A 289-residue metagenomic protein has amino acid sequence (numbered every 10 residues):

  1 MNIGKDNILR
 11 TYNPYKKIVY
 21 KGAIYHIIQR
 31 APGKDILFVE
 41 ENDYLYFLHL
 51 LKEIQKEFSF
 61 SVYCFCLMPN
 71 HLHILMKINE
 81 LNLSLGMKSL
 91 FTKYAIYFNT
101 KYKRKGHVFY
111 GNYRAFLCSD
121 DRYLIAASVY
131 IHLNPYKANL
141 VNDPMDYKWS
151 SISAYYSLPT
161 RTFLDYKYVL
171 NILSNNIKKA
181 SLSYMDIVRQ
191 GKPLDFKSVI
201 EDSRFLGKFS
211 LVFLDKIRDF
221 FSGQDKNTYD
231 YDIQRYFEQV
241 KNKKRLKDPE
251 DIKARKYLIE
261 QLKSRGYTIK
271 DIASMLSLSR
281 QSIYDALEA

Functional and structural regions predicted by a protein language model:
M1-C64, I78-A289: Short Pro-Cys-Gly-centered "Cys-loop" motif that presents a nucleophilic cysteine in a tight turn
L67: Conserved strand-loop elements at the edges of beta-sheets that form or border functional pockets
N70-N79: Short beta-strand->loop micro-motif that forms the acidic, two-metal-ion catalytic signature in nucleotide-processing
